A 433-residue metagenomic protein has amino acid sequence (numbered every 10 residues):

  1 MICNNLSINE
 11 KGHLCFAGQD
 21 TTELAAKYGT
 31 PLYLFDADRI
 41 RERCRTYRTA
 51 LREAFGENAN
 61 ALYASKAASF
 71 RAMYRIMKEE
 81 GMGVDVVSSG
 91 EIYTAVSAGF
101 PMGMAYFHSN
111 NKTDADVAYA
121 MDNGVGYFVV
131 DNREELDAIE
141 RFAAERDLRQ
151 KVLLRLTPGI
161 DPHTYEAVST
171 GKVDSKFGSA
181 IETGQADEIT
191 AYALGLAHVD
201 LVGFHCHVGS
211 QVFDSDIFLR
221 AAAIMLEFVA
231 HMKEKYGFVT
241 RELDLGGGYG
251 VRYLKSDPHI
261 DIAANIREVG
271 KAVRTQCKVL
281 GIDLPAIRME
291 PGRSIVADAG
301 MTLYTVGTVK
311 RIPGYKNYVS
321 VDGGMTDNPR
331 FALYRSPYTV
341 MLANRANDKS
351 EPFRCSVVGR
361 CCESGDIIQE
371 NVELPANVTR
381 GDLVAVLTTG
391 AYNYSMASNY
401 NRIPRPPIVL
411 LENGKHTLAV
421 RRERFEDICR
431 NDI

Functional and structural regions predicted by a protein language model:
M1-K151, D187, A191, G195-D200 (+2 more regions): A charged N-terminal "starter" segment
C3, G159-T308, N401-I403, E412: Active-site loop/helix belt of alpha/beta enzymes
D20, D36-R39, R43, Y47 (+21 more regions): General structural feature for long, well-ordered alpha-helical segments within catalytic domains of soluble enzymes
N60-L62, G81-G83, M102-Y106, Y127 (+7 more regions): Structural preference for beta-strand elements that scaffold enzyme active sites
A64-F70, S89-G90, N110-K112, D131-R133 (+8 more regions): Active-site beta-loop-alpha junctions enriched in small/polar residues
M73, A95-V96, V117, I139-E140 (+4 more regions): Short glycine-/acidic-enriched loop or helix-start segments at secondary-structure transitions that form or flank
S97-F100, M121-D122, A144-L148, S169-G171 (+9 more regions): Solvent-exposed alpha-helices and their adjacent loops that cap or buttress functional pockets in soluble metabolic
R274-C277, I282-I433: Charged (often Lys/Glu-rich) extended helix/loop segments that serve as interaction or gating elements
